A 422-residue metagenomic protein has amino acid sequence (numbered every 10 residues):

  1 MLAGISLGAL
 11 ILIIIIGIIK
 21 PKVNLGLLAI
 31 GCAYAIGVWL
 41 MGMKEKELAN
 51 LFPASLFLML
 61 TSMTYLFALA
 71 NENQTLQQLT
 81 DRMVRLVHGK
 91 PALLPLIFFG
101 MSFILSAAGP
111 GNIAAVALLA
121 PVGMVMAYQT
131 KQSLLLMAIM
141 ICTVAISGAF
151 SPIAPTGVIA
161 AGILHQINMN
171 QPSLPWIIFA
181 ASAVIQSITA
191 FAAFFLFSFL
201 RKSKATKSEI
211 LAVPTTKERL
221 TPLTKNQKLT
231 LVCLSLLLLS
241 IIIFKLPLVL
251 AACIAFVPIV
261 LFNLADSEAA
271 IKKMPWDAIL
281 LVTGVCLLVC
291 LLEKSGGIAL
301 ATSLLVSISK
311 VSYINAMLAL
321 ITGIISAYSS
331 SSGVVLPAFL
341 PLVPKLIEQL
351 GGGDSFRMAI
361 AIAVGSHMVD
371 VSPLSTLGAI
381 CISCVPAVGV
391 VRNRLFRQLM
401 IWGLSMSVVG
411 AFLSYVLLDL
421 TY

Functional and structural regions predicted by a protein language model:
M1-M59, F67, A181-G297, Y415-Y422: Hydrophobic transmembrane alpha-helices of multi-pass small-molecule transporters
A3-G8, L27, A92-I97, A114 (+8 more regions): Hydrophobic alpha-helical transmembrane segments
I13, S102-S106, G148, I185-A193 (+5 more regions): Alpha-helical transmembrane segments of multipass membrane proteins
G26, P110-A120, S151-A160, L250 (+2 more regions): Transmembrane helix boundary and interhelical junction motifs in multipass membrane proteins
G42-K44, A154-T156, G162, V285-S303 (+2 more regions): Hydrophobic alpha-helical transmembrane segments in multi-pass integral membrane proteins
E45-Q129, L136-M137, I271-L350: Membrane-embedded alpha-helical segments and adjacent helix-loop junctions characteristic of multi-pass solute
P91-A107, T130-S147, N170-A180, S312-I325 (+1 more regions): Alpha-helical transmembrane segments of multi-pass membrane proteins
M124-L211, D354-S355, A361, G378-Y422: Membrane-core helix-loop-helix motifs of multi-pass transport proteins
